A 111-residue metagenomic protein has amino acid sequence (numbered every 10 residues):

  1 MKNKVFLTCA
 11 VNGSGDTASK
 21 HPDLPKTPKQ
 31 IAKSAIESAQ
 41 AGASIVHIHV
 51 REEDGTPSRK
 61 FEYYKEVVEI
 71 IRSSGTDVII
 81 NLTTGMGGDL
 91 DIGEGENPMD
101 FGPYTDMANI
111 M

Functional and structural regions predicted by a protein language model:
M1-D23, G85-G87: N-terminal small/glycine-rich loop or linker at the start of catalytic domains across soluble metabolic enzymes
N3, C9, P57-T84: Alpha-helix-loop-beta-strand connector modules within alpha/beta enzyme cores
D16, K20-Q30, P57-R59: Expand to "…catalyze enediolate/carbanion chemistry for C-C bond making/breaking, isomerization, decarboxylation
S19, S44-V67: Glycine-rich, proline-tolerant flexible connector loops at the mouths of alpha/beta enzymes
I31, S38, H49: Conserved, mostly hydrophobic/aromatic
K33, E37, E62-S73, D106-N109: Alpha-helical scaffolding segments of alpha/beta enzyme cores, especially the outer helices of TIM-barrel or partial
V50-E53, T83-G87: Short, ordered loop/turn segments at secondary-structure junctions
D91-M111: Extended substrate/RNA-proximal surfaces in nucleic-acid metabolism proteins
